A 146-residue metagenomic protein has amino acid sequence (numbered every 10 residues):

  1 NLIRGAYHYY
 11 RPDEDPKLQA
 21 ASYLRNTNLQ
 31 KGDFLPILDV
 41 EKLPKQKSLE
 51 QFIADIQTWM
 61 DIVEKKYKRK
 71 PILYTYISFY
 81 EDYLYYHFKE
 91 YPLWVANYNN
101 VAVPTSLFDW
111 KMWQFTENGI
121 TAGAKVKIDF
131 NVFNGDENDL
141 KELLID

Functional and structural regions predicted by a protein language model:
N1-R69: Substrate-binding cleft of extracellular glycoside hydrolase catalytic domains
I3-Y7, P36-L38, P71-L73, L93-A96 (+1 more regions): Hydrophobic faces of well-ordered beta-strands that scaffold small-molecule active sites in alpha/beta enzyme cores
Y10-D15, E41-Q46, I77-E81, N99-V103 (+1 more regions): Solvent-exposed loop/turn segments at secondary-structure junctions within structured extracellular/periplasmic domains
L18-A21, Y74-S78, P92-N97: Short amphipathic alpha-helical surface micro-motifs
I37, Q46-E50, A54-D55, P71-L73 (+1 more regions): Contiguous hydrophobic segments
E50-I56, Y80-P92, N97-N100: Conserved N-terminal glycine/acidic-rich loop preference
Y67-E81: Aromatic-lined carbohydrate-recognition surfaces of secreted/lumenal glycan-active proteins
F88-D146: Functionally critical loop-and-helix segments that line ligand-binding/catalytic clefts of soluble enzyme domains
